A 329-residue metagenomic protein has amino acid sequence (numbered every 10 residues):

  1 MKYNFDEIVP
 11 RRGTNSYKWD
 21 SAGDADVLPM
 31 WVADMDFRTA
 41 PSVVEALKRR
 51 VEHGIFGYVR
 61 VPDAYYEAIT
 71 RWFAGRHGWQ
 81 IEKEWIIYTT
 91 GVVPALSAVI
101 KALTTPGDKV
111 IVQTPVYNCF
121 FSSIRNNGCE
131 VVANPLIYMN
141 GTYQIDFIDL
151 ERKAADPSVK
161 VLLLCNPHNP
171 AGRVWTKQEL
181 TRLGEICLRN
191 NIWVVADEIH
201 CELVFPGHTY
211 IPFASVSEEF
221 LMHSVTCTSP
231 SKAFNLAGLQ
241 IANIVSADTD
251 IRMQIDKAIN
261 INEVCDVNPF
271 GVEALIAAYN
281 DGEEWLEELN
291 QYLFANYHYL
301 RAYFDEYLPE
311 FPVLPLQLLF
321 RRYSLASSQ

Functional and structural regions predicted by a protein language model:
K2-G91, A98, A278-D281: N-terminal small-domain helix-loop-helix segment of the aminotransferase-like
W31, A247, F320-Q329: Conserved PLP-binding active-site segment of the aspartate aminotransferase-like
E45, E218-F294, A302: Conserved core segment of the aminotransferase class I/II
I81-I86, P106-K109, L221-S224: Short acidic capping loops at alpha-helix termini that bridge into adjacent secondary structure
A102-I124: Conserved PLP-anchoring active-site segment centered on the Schiff-base-forming lysine
N126-V132: A short helix-loop-beta submotif of the ANL/AMP-binding
I137-H208: Active-site phosphate-binding strand-loop segment of PLP-dependent enzymes
I276, L293-R301, P312-A326: Conserved glycine-rich beta-strand-loop-beta hairpin in the small C-terminal domain of fold type I
